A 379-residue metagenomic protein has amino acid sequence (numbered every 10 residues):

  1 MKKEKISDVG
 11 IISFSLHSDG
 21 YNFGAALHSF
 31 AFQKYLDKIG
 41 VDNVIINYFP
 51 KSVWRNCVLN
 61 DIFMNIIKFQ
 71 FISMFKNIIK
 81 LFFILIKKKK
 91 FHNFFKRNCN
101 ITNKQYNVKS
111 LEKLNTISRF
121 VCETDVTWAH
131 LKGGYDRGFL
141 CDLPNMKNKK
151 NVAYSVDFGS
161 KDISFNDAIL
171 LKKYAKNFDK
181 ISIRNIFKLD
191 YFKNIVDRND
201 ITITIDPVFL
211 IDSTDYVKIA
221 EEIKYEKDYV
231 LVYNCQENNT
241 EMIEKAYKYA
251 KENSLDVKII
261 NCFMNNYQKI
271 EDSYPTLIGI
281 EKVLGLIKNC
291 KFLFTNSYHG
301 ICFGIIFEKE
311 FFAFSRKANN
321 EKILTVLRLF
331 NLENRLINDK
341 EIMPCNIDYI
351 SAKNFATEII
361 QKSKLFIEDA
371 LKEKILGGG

Functional and structural regions predicted by a protein language model:
S7-K173, E222, I243: Aromatic- and Gly/Pro-rich donor/ligand-binding loops that form nucleotide- or phosphate-bearing donor binding pockets
I117, F178, C290: An anion/phosphate-binding loop that grips the pyrophosphate of nucleotide cofactors and donors
V152-G159, F192, N234-C235, T240-G279 (+1 more regions): Catalytic donor nucleotide-activated moiety binding site of glycosyltransferases and closely related
F178-N185, F294: A short beta-strand/loop micro-motif in the catalytic core of glycosyltransferases that engages the nucleotide-sugar
I201-F209, S213, C262-N265, K269-N296 (+1 more regions): Donor nucleotide-activated moiety binding/catalytic core segment of transferases that use nucleotide-activated donors
I223-E237: Conserved donor-binding/catalytic core segment of Leloir-type glycosyltransferases
L286-V326: A donor-sugar binding/catalytic signature common to diverse glycosyltransferases and related nucleotide-sugar
L329-G379: Leloir-type glycosyltransferase catalytic cores
